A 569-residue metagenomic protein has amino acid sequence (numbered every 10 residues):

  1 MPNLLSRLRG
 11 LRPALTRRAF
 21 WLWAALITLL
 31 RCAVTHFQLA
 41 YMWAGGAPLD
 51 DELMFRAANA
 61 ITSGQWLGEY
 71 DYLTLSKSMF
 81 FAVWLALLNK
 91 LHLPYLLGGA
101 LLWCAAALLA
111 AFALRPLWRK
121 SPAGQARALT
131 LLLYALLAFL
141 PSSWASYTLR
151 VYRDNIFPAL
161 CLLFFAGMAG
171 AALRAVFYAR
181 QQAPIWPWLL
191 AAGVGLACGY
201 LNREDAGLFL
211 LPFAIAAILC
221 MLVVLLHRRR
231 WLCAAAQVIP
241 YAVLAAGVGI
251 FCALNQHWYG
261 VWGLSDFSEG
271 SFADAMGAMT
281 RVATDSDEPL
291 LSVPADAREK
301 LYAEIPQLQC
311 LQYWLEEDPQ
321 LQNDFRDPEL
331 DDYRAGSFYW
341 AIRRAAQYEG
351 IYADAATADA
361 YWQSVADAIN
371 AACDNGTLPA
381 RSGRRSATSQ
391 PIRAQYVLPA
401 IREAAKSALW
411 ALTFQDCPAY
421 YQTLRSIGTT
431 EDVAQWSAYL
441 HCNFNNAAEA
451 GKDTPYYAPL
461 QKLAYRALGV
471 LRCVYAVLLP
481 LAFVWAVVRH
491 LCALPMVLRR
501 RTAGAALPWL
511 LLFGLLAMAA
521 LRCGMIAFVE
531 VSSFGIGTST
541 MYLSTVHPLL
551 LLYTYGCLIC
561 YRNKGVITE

Functional and structural regions predicted by a protein language model:
M1-H36, L129-T130, A235-A236, R499-L511 (+1 more regions): Start-transfer (signal-anchor) and selected internal transmembrane alpha helices of multi-pass inner/ER membrane
T16-A47, A138-L140, V243-L254, A519-C523: Transmembrane signal-anchor helices characteristic of membrane glycosylation enzymes that use polyprenol
L39-A57, W66-W84: Extracytoplasmic catalytic/substrate-binding loops of multi-pass membrane glycan-assembly enzymes
A44-L49, L53-M54, Y241-V397: Juxtamembrane membrane-water interface segments immediately following transmembrane helices in multi-pass
Y95-G124, T130, A159, L163-G167: Transmembrane-helix motifs of polytopic, lipid-linked glycan transferases
G98-W103, L136, L140-A169, G199-P212 (+1 more regions): Multi-pass, polyprenyl lipid-linked donor-dependent membrane glycosyltransferases
L109-F112, I156-A179, L196, F213 (+1 more regions): Specific aromatic-rich, kink-prone transmembrane helix
W188-R203, L244-F251: Membrane-interface alpha helices of multi-pass inner-membrane proteins
